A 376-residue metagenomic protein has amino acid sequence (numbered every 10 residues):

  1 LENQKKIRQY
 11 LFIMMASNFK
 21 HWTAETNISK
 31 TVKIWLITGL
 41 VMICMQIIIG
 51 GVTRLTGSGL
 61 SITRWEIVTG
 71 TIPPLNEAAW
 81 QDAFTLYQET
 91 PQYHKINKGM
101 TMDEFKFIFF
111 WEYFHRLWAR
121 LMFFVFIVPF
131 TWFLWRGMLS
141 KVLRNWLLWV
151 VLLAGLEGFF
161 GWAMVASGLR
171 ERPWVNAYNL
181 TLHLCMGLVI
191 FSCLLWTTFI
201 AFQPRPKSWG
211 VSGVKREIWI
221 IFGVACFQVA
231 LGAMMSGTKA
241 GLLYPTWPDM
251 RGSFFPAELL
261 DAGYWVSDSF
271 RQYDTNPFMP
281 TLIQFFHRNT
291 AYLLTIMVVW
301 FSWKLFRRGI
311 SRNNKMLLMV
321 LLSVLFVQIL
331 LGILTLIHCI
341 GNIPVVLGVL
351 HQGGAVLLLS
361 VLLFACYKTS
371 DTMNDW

Functional and structural regions predicted by a protein language model:
L1-E2, M14: Accessible peptide chain termini
N3-I7: Polybasic, lysine-rich low-complexity intrinsically disordered segments
L11-W376: Polytopic transmembrane helical bundles with strong interfacial aromatic enrichment
